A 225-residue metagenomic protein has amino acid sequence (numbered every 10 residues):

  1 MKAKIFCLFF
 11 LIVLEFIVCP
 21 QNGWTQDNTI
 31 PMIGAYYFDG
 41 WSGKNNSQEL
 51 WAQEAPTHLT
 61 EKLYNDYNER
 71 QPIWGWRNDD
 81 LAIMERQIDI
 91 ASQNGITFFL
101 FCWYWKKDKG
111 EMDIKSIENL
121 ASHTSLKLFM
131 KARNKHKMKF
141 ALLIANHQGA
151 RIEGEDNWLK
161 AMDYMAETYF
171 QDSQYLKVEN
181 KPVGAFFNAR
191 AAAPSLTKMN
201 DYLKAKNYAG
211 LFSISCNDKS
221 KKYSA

Functional and structural regions predicted by a protein language model:
M1-I5: Positively charged n-region of N-terminal signal peptides that target proteins for export
C7-I17: Bacterial N-terminal signal peptides
Q26-A225: Glycan-processing catalytic domains of CAZymes
